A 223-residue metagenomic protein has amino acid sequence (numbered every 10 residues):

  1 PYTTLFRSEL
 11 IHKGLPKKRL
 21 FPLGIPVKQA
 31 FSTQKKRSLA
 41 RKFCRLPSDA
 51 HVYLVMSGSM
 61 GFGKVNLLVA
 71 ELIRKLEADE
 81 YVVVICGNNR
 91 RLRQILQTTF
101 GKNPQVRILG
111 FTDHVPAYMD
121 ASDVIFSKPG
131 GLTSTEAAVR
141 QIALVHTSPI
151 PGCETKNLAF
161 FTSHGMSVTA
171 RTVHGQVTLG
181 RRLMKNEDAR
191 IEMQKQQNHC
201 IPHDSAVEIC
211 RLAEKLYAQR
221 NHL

Functional and structural regions predicted by a protein language model:
P1-L5: Short, small-residue-biased leader/transition segments that mark boundaries at the very start of proteins
E9-P26: Helix-loop-beta element that forms the nucleotide-linked donor phosphate-binding surface in glycosyltransferases
H12, P26-F43: Acidic anion/phosphate-binding donor-loop and adjacent secondary structure in glycosyltransferase catalytic cores
K35-K42, L46-A121: Donor-nucleotide binding loops and adjacent catalytic segments primarily of GT-B fold Leloir glycosyltransferases
D120-G130: Acidic donor-binding loop of glycosyltransferase active sites
S163-D188: C-terminal "capping" alpha-helix adjacent to the active site of nucleotide-linked donor transferases in cell-envelope
A189-H203: A short, well-ordered alpha-helix in the C-terminal region of glycosyltransferases
P202-L223: C-terminal alpha-helical cap of glycosyltransferases
